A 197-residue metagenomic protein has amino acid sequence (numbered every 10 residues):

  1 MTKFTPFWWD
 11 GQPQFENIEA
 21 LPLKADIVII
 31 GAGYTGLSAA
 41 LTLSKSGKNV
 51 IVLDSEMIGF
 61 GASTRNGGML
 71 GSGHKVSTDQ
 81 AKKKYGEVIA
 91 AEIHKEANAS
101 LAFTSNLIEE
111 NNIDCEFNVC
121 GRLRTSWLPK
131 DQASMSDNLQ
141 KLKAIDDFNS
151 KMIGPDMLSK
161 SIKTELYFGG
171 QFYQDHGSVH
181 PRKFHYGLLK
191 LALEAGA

Functional and structural regions predicted by a protein language model:
M1-I27, K45: Extreme N-terminal leader/targeting segments of oxidoreductases
L23-V52: N-terminal Rossmann-like FAD-binding beta1-loop-alpha1 element of flavoenzymes
K45-R65: Glycine-rich FAD pyrophosphate-binding loop
K48, D147-F148, A197: Short phosphate-binding/catalytic loops that engage adenosine nucleotides
G67-S72, M135, G169: Short, hinge-like loop/turn segments at secondary-structure boundaries
G73-D156: Dinucleotide-binding Rossmann-like beta1-alpha1 core, especially the glycine-rich loop that anchors the ADP
Q140-K141, E165-A197: Helical element adjacent to the flavin cofactor pocket in flavoenzyme catalytic cores
